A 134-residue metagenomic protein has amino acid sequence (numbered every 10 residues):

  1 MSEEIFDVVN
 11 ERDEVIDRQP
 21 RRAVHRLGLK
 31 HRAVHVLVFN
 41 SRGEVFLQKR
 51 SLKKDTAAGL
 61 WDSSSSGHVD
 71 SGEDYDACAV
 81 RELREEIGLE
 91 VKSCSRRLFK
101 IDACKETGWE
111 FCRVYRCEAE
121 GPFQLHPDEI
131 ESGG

Functional and structural regions predicted by a protein language model:
M1-H35, S41-R42: Acidic, metal-coordinating catalytic segment for phosphate/diphosphate chemistry, firing primarily on the Nudix
E4-I5, E11-R12, H25, A57-G59 (+5 more regions): Glycine-rich, flexible loop/turn motifs
F6, E44-V45, C112, G133: A residue-level structural signature of the nucleotidyltransferase/glycosyltransferase Rossmann-like core
V9, K49, R116: Residue-level detector of conserved, well-ordered beta-strand and adjacent loop positions that form binding/recognition
A23-V34, N40-R81, E85, I130: Conserved Nudix-box catalytic region and its N-terminal flanking loop in Nudix hydrolases and closely related
G67-G134: Unchanged
